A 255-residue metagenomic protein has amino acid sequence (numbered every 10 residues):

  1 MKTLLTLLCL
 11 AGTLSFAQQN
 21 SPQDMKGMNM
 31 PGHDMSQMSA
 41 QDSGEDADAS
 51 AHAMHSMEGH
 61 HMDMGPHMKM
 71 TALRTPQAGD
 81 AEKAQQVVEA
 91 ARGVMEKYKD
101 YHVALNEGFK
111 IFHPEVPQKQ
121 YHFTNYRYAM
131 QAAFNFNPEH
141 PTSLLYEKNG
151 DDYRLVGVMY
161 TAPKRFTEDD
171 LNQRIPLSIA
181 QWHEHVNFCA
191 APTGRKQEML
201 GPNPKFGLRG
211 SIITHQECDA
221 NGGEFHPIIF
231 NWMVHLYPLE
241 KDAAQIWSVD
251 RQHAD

Functional and structural regions predicted by a protein language model:
M1-Q19: Sec-dependent N-terminal signal peptides
L4-L10, S43, Q77, A84: Generic alpha-helix initiation/capping and coil-helix boundary signal
N20-M70: Histidine-centered metal-binding segments
A51-L144, K148-D255: Primary mode marks residue(s) on the alpha4-beta5-alpha5 output face of response regulator receiver
